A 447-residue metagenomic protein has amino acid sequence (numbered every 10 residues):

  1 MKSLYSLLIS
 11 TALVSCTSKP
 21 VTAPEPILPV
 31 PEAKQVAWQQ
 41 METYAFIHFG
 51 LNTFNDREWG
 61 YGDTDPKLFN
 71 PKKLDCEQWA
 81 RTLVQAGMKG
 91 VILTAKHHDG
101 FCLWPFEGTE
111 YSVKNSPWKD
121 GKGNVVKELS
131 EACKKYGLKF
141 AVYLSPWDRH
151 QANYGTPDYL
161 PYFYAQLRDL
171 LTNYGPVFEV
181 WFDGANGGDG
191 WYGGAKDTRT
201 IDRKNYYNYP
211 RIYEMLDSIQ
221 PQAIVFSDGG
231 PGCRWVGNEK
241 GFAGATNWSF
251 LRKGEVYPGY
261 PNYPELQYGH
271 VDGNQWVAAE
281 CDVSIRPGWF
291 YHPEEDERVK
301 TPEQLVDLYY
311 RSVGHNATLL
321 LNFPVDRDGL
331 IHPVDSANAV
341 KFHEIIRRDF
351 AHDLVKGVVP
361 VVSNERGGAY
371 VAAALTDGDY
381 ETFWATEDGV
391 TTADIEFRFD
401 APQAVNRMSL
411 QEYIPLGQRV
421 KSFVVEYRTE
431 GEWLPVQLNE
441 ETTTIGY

Functional and structural regions predicted by a protein language model:
M1-S10: Sec-dependent signal peptide recognition, specifically the positively charged N-region followed immediately by
V14-S15: C-terminal motif of bacterial Sec signal peptides marking the signal peptidase cleavage site
K19-G389, F397, S409-Q411, Q418 (+2 more regions): Mature catalytic domains of secreted/periplasmic carbohydrate-active enzymes
T391-T392, D400-R407: Extended extracellular/luminal ectodomain segments enriched in beta-structured repeat modules
P402, R428-G431: A short, structured loop/turn motif at beta-sheet edges
Q403, Q418-V420: A cross-taxa feature marking solvent-exposed loop/turn segments within ectodomains of secreted and single-pass membrane
F423-V425: Short beta-strand elements bearing conserved aromatic residues within extracellular beta-rich modules
